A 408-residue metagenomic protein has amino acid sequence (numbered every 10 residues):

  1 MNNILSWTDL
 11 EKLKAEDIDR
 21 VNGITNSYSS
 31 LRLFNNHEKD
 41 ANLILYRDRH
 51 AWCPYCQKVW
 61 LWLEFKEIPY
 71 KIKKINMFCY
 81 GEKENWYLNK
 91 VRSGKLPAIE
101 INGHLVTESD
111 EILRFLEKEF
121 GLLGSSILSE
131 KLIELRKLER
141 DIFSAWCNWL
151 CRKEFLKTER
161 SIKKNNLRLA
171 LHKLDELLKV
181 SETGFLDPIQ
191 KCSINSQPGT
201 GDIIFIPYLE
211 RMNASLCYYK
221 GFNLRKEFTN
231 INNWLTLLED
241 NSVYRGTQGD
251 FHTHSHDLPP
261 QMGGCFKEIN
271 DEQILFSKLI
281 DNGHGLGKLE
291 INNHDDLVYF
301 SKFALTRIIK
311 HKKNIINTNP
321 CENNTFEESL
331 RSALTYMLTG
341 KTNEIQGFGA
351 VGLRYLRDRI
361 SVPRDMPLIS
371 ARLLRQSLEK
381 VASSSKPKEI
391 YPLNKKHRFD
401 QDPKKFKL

Functional and structural regions predicted by a protein language model:
M1-S193, E272-L408: GST-like domain detector, emphasizing the conserved glutathione-binding G-site in the N-terminal thioredoxin-like
I75-G81, K191-I194, G221-K226, F251-H256: Short amphipathic alpha-helical segments embedded in low-complexity Lys/Glu-rich regions
E108, K131, S196-I204, E227: Short, conserved alpha-helical segments within structured domains
R160-S161, C217-T229: Acidic, serine/threonine/proline-rich low-complexity intrinsically disordered regions
T183-L186, T236-E239, R245: C-terminal and inter-domain tail/linker signature
S193-C217, L238: GST superfamily/GST-like fold recognition
R225, T229-D240: Catalytic lobes of large eukaryotic enzymes
R245-I274: Extended amphipathic alpha-helical segments with heptad-repeat/coiled-coil character used for oligomerization, fusion
